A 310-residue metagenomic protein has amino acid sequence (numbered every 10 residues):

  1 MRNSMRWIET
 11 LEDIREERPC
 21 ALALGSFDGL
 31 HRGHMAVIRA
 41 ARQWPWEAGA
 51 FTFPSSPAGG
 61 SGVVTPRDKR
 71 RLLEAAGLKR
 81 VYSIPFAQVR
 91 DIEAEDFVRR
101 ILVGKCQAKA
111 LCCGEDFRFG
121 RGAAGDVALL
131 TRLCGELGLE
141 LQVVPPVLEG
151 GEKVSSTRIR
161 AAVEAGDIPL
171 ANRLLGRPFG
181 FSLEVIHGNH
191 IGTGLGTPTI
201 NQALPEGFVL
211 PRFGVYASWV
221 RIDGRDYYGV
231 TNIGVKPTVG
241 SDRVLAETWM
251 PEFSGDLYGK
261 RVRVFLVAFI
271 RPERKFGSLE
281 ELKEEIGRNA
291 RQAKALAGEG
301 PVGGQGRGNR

Functional and structural regions predicted by a protein language model:
N3-E12, Y82: Short acidic-hydrophobic, aromatic-tinged amphipathic segments that line or gate anion-handling sites
E12-R67, R71: N-terminal catalytic cores of NTP/NDP-binding nucleotidyl/phosphoryl-transfer enzymes
D13-E16, Q88-D91, V147-K153: A short acidic, often aromatic-flanked loop/helix-cap motif at beta-alpha or helix-coil junctions that lines enzyme
H31, L73, L111, A171 (+2 more regions): Residue-level signal for inorganic ion chemistry
P57-L137: N-terminal Rossmann-like or analogous alpha/beta NTP/dinucleotide-binding catalytic cores that position adenine
C134-G234: Glycine-rich, Lys/Arg-enriched anion-binding loops that position phosphate/diphosphate groups for phosphoryl
G188-R310: Phosphate/ribose-recognition catalytic cores of enzymes acting on nucleotide-derived substrates
